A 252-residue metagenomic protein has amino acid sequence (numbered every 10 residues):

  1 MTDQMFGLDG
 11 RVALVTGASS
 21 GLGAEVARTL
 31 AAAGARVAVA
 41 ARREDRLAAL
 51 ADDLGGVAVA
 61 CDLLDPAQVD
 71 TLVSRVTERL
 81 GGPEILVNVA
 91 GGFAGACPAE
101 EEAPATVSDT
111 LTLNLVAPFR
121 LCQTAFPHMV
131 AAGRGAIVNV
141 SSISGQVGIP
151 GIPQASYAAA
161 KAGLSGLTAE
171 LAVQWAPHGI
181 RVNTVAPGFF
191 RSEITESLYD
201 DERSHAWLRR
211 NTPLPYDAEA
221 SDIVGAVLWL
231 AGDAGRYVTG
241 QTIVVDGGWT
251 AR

Functional and structural regions predicted by a protein language model:
T2-M5, F93-A96, L228, T239-R252: Short C-terminal tail/terminal secondary-structure segment of NAD(P)H-dependent dehydrogenase/reductase domains
S19-S20: Conserved glycine-rich cofactor-binding loop
C97-A99, A103-L111, I137, L208: Substrate-binding pocket helix/loop in short-chain dehydrogenase/reductase
C122, A160, T168: Active-site helix of classical SDR
S142: Residue(s) in the substrate-gating loop at a strand-loop-helix junction that position the organic substrate next
A176, R181, V238-G240: Short, small/polar-rich loop/turn modules that mediate ligand/substrate recognition or access, typified
T212-I223, A234: A conserved structural motif in NAD(P)-dependent oxidoreductases
